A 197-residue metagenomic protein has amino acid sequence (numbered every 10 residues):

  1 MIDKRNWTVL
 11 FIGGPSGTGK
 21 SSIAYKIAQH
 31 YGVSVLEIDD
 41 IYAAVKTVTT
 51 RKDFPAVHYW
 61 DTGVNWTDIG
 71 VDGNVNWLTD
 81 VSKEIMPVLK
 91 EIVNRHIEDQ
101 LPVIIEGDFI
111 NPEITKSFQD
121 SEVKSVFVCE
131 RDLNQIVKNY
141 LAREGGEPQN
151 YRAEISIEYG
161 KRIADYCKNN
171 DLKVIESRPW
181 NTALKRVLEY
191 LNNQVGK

Functional and structural regions predicted by a protein language model:
M1-V9: Extreme N-terminal, non-catalytic leader segments that precede Walker-type/kinase nucleotide-binding cores
I12: Hydrophobic anchor at the beta1->P-loop junction of P-loop NTPases
S16: The conserved Walker
S21: Walker A/P-loop
A28-I38: Post-Walker A helix-loop "phosphate-sensing" segment adjacent to the P-loop in P-loop NTPases
S34, T47-L101: Conserved nucleotide-sensing/catalytic segment adjacent to the nucleotide-binding pocket in NTP-handling enzymes
T115, S121-Y166: A glycine- and Lys/Arg-enriched "phosphate-lid" helix/loop adjacent to the NTP-binding pocket of small-molecule kinases
K161-K197: NTP-dependent small-molecule kinase module
